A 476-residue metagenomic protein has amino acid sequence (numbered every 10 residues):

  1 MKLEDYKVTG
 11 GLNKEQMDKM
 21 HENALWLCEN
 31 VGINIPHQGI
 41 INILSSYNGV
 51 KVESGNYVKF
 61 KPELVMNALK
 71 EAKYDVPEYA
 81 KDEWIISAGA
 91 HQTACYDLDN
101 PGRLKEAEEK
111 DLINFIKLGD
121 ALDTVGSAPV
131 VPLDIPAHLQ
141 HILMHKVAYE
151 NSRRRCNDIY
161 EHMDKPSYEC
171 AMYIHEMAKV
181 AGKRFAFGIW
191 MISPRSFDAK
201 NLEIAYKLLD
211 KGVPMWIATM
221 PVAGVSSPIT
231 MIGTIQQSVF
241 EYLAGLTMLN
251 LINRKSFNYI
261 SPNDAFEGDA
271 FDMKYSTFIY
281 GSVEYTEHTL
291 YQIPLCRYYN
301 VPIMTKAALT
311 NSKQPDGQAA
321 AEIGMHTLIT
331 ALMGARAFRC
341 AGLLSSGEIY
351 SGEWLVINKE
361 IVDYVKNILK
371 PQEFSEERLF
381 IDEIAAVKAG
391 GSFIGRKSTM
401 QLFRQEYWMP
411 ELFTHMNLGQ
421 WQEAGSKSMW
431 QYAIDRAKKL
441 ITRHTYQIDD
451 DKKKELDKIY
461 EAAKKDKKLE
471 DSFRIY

Functional and structural regions predicted by a protein language model:
M1-E4, S46-K51, V222, G268-D272 (+4 more regions): Short acidic (Asp/Glu) and glycine-rich catalytic loops that position anionic groups and cofactors
M1-G10, E15-M17, L25-E29, I35-N42 (+4 more regions): N-terminal intrinsically disordered, cationic/polar leader segments that include organellar targeting peptides
L3, G10-N23, V31, P36-I43 (+1 more regions): Catalytic-core signal marking the mid-to-C-terminal active-site face
Y6-T9, M273-Y280, A308-P315, G342-W354: Short beta-alpha connecting loops at secondary-structure transitions that line or flank enzyme active sites
E22-I33, G49-V52, K70, Y74 (+13 more regions): Generic secondary-structure signature for well-ordered alpha-helical cores
I40-S46, P262-A270, A307-P315, L344-E348 (+2 more regions): A glycine-rich phosphate-binding loop feature that marks nucleotide/adenosyl-phosphate handling sites
A107-R336: Helix-rich catalytic cores of soluble enzyme domains
Q314-L328, L332, S345-E373: Metal-ion/cofactor- or nucleotide/acyl-coenzyme-handling active-site neighborhoods
